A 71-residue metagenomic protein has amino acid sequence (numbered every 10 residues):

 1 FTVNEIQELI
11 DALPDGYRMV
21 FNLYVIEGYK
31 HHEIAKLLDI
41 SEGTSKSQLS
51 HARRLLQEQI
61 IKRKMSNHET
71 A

Functional and structural regions predicted by a protein language model:
F1-M19, Y29-K36: Amphipathic alpha-helical segment used for protein-protein interaction
V20-Y24: A short pre-motif secondary-structure segment
K30, D39-T44: Helix-turn-helix DNA-binding motif, specifically the short coil turn and the N-cap/start of the second
H32, Q48, K64-S66: Residue-level detector of intrinsically disordered/flexible regions characterized by low predicted structural confidence
K36-L37, R53-A71: C-terminal edge and immediately downstream basic/flexible tail or linker adjoining helix-turn-helix-like DNA-binding
T44-S47, E69-T70: Intrinsic disorder/low-complexity segments
